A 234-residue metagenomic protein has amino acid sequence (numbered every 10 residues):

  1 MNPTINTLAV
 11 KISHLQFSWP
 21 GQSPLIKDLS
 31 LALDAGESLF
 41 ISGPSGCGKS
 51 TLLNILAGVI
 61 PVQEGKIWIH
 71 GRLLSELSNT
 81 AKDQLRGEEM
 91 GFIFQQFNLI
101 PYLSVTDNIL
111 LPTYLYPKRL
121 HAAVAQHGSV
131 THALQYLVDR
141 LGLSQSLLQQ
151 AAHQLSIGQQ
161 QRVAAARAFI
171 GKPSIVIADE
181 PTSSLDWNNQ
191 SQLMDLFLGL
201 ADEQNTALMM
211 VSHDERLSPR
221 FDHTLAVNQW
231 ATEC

Functional and structural regions predicted by a protein language model:
A57: Helix-to-loop junction immediately C-terminal to a conserved catalytic motif
G65-L73: Conserved ABC transporter NBD signature motif
L73, V124-S146: Conserved ABC ATPase "signature" region
L74-G91: ABC ATPase NBD coupling module
A151-L155, Q159: Conserved ABC ATPase signature
K172: Conserved catalytic motifs of ABC-family nucleotide-binding domains
V176-D179: Catalytic Walker B motif of ABC-type/P-loop ATPase nucleotide-binding domains
